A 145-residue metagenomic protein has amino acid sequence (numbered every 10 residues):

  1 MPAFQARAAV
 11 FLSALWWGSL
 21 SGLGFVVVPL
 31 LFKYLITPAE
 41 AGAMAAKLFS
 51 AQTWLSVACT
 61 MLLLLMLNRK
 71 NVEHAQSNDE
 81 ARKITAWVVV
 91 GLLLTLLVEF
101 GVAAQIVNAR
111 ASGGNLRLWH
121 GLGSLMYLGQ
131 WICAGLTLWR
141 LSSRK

Functional and structural regions predicted by a protein language model:
P2-M61, L67-E73, N108-G113, R117: Interfacial loop at the N-terminal end of multi-pass membrane proteins
V10, S50-T53, R82, A86 (+1 more regions): Internal alpha-helical transmembrane segments of multi-pass membrane proteins, especially GPCRs
A14-W17, I84-L96: Hydrophobic alpha-helical membrane-insertion segments
V27, V102, A134-T137: Hydrophobic/aromatic residues in alpha-helical transmembrane segments
S56-L63, M126-L138: Hydrophobic cores of alpha-helical transmembrane segments in multi-pass inner/ER membrane proteins, independent
L65-V72, W139-K145: Structural signal for the C-terminal ends of transmembrane alpha-helices and the immediately following loop
N71-V89: Cytoplasmic juxtamembrane regions at transmembrane-helix boundaries
V89-A104, L128-W131: Mid-bilayer segments of alpha-helical transmembrane spans in multi-pass integral membrane proteins that mediate
